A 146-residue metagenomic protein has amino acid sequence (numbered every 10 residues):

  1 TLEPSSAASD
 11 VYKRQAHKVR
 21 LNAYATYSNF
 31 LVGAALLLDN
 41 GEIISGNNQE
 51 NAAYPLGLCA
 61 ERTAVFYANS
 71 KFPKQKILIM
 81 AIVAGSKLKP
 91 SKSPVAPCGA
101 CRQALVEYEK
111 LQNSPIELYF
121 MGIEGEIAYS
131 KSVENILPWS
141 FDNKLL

Functional and structural regions predicted by a protein language model:
T1-A8, Y12: Single conserved hydrophobic/aromatic residue that forms the stacking wall/gate of nucleotide- or nucleobase-binding
K13-A25: Short, basic/aromatic recognition patches
Y27-N29, L58: Short glycine/proline-enriched turns and hinge-like loops at secondary-structure junctions
N29-L38: Short beta-strand scaffold segments in enzyme catalytic cores
N47-L145: Zn2+-dependent cytidine deaminase-like catalytic core
